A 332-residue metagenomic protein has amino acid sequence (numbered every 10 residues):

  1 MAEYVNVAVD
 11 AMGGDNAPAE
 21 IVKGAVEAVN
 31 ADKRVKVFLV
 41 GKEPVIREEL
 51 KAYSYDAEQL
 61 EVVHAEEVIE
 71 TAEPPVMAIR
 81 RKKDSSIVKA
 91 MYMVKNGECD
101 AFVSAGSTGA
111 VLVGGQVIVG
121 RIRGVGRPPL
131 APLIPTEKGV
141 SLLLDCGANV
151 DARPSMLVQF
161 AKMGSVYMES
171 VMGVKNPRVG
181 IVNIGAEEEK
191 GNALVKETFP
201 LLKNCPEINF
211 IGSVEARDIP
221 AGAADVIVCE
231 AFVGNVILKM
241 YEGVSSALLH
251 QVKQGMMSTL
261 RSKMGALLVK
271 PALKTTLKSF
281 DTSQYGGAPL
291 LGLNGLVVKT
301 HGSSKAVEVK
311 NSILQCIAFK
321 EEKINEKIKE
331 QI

Functional and structural regions predicted by a protein language model:
M1-R47: N-terminal phosphate-binding or glycine-rich loops at protein starts, especially the Walker A/P-loop of NTPases
V7-A19, A148-V158, K299-A306: Short, glycine-rich nucleotide/cofactor-binding loops
D10, L39-G41, V63, S104-G106 (+6 more regions): Short beta-strand segments
A17-I21, D84-G97, A101-G115, I122 (+7 more regions): Short glycine/serine/threonine-rich phosphate/pyrophosphate-binding segments that cradle anionic phosphate groups
A19-E20, D32, K36-F38, P44 (+4 more regions): Glycine-rich phosphate/diphosphate-binding loop of Rossmann-like nucleotide-binding domains
Y55-C99: Phosphate/nucleotide-donor binding subsite
Q116-P129, L133-L143, A223-I227, A231-I332: Glycine-rich phosphate/nucleotide-binding loop
